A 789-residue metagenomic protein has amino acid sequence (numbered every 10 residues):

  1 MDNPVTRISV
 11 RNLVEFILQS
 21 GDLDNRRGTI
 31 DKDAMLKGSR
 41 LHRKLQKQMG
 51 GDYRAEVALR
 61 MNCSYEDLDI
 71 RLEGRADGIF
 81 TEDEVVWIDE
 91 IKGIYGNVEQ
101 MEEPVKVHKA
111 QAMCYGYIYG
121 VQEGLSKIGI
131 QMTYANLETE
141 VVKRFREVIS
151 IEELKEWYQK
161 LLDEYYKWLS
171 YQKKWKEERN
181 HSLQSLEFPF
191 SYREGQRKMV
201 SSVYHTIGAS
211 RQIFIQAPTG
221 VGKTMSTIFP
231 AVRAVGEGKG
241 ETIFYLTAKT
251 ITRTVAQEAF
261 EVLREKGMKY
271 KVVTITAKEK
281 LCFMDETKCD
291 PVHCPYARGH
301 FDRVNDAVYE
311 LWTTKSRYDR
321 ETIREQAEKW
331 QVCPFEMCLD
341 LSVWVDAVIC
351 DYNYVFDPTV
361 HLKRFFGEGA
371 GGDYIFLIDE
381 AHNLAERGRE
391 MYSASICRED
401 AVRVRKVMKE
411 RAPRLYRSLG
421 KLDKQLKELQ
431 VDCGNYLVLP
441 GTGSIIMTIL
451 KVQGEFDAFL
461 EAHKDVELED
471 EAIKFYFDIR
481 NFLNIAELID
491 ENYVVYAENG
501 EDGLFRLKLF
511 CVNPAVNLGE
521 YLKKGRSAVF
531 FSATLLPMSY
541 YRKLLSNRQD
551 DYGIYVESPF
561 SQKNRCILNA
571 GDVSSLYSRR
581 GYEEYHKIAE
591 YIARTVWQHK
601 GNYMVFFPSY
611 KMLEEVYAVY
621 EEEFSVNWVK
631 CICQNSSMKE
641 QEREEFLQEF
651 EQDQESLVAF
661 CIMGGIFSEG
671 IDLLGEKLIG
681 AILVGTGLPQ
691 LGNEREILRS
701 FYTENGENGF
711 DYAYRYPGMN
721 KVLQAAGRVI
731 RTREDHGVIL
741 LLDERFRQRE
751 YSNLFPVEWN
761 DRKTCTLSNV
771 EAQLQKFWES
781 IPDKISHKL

Functional and structural regions predicted by a protein language model:
M1-V85, A110: Metal-dependent nuclease catalytic cores that hydrolyze phosphodiester bonds in DNA/RNA, characterized by
M61-K155: Mg2+/Mn2+-dependent nuclease catalytic core
K174-Q216: Conserved pre-motif I regulatory segment
E177-N180, E187, K239-V348, F356 (+4 more regions): A substrate-engagement module of RecA-like helicase motors
G208-P230: Walker A/P-loop
T227, T254, E328-A347, D351-G454 (+2 more regions): Signature of the SF2 helicase/ATPase Hel1-core->accessory helical subdomain module
I323-V348, T359-F366, A458-S574, R579 (+4 more regions): A contiguous, basic/glycine-rich beta-loop/short-helix subdomain that forms a polymer-engagement track
G571-E583, S636-R747: Conserved RecA-like P-loop NTPase helicase motor core
